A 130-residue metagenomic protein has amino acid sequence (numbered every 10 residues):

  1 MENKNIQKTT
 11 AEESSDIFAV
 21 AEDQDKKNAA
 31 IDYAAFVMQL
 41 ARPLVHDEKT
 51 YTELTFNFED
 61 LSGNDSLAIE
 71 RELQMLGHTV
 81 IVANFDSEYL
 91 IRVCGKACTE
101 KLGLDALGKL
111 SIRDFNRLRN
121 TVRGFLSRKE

Functional and structural regions predicted by a protein language model:
E2-E130: Short, surface-exposed, charged amphipathic helix/loop patches that serve as local interaction elements
